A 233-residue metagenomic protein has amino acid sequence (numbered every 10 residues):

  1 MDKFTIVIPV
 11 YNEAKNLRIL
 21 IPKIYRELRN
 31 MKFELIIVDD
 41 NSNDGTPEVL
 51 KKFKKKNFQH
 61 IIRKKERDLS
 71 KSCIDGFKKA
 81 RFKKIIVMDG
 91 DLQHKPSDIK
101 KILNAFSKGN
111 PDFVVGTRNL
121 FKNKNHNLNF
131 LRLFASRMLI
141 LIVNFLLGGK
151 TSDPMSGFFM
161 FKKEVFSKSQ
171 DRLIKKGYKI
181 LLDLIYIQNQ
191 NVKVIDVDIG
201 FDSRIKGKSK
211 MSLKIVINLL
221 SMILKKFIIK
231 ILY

Functional and structural regions predicted by a protein language model:
M1-F4, I8, K15, N144-G149 (+1 more regions): Hydrophobic helical membrane-anchoring modules
T5-P9, I37, I62: Short hydrophobic beta-strand elements that form part of the catalytic alpha/beta core underpinning NDP-sugar/donor
E13-E27: Short, well-formed alpha-helical segments that are part of the catalytic scaffolds of diverse glycosyltransferases
K15-I19, D44-K52: Acidic helix N-cap motif at the loop->helix transition within catalytic regions of sugar-transfer enzymes
F33-I36, P47-K79: Conserved donor nucleotide-binding strand/loop of the catalytic core
D39-E48, L92: A conserved acidic beta->alpha catalytic loop
R63-K79, K84, P96-Y178, R204-S221: Acceptor/aglycone-binding surface of glycosyltransferases and processive sugar-polymer synthases
